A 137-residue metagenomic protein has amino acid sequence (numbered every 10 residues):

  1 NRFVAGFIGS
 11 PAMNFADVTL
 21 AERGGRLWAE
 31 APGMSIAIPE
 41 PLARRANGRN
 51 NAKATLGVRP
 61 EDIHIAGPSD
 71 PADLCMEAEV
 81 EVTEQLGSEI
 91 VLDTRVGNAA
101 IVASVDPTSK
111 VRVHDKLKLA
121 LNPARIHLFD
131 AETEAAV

Functional and structural regions predicted by a protein language model:
N1-G9, M13: Conserved beta-strand-loop-alpha-helix hinge in the C-terminal portion of ABC ATPase nucleotide-binding domains
P11-V137: Non-catalytic connector elements of ABC transporters
